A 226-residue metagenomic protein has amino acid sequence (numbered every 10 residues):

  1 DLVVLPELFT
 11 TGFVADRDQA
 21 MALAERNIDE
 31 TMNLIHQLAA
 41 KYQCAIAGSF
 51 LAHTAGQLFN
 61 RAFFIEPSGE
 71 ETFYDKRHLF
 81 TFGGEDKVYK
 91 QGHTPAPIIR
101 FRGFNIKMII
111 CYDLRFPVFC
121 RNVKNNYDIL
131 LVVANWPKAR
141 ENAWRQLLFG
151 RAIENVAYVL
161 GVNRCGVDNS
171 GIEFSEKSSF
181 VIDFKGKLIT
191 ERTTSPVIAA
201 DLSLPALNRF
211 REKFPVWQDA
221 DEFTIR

Functional and structural regions predicted by a protein language model:
D1-P67, P137-G150, A157: Cys-nucleophile CN-hydrolase/nitrilase-fold catalytic domain and related Cys-dependent amidase chemistry that acts on
E30-A47, R115-I198: CN hydrolase (nitrilase-like) catalytic-core segments centered on the catalytic cysteine and neighboring Lys/Glu
G48-F50, R61-F64, P97, S179-V181 (+1 more regions): Short beta-strand scaffold segments in enzyme catalytic cores
H53-N125, A139-Q146, R209-V216, R226: Active-site catalytic loop in hydrolytic enzyme cores
Q218-A220: Charged phosphate-binding loop/patch that engages nucleotide di/tri-phosphates or the phosphate backbone of nucleic
